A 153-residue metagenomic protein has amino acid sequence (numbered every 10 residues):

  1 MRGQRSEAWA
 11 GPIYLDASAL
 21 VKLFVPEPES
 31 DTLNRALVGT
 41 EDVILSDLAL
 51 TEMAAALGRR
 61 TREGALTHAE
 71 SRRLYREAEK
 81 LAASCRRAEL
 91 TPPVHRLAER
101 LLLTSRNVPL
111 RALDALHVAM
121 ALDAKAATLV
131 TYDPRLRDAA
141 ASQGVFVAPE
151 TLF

Functional and structural regions predicted by a protein language model:
M1-T51, R60-R73, Q143-F146, F153: Short, well-structured N-terminal submotif of metal-dependent ribonuclease cores
R2, C85-D138: Active-site neighborhoods of divalent-metal-dependent phosphate/nucleic-acid chemistry enzymes
A19, V25, L50, A55 (+2 more regions): Hydrophobic side chains within alpha-helical segments
T32, E52, L97, D138-A139: Phosphate- and divalent-cation-binding pockets in alpha/beta enzyme and binding domains that engage nucleotide-derived
L37-G39, K80, D123: A short, N-terminal amphipathic alpha-helix
A54-L101: Active-site-proximal, substrate-binding regions of enzyme catalytic domains and RNA-binding/basic surfaces
R86-L90, V147-L152: Short acidic-hydrophobic, aromatic-tinged amphipathic segments that line or gate anion-handling sites
